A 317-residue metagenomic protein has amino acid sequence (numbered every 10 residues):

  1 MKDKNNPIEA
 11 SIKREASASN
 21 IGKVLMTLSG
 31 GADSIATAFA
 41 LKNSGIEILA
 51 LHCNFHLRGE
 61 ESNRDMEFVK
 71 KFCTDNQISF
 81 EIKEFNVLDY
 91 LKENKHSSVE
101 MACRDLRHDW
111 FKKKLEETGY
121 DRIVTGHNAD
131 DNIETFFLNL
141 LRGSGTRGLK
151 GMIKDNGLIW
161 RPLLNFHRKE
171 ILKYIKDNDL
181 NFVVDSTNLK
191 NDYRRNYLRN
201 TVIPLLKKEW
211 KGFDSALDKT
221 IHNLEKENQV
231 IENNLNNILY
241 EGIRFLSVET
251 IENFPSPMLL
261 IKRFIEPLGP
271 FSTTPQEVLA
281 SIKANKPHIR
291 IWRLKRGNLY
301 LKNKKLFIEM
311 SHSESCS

Functional and structural regions predicted by a protein language model:
M1-N200: Core alpha/beta nucleotide-donor-binding catalytic domains of modification enzymes
K2-A32, L49-C53, F85, L106 (+3 more regions): AMP-forming adenylation/ATP pyrophosphatase catalytic core
A40-S44, L205-K208, F264-P267: Active-site catalytic microenvironments for nucleophilic, acid-base chemistry
G143, N178, L205-E209, E227: Change "in soluble alpha/beta enzymes" to "in soluble alpha/beta proteins
T146, K211, S215, V230-N233: Charged, solvent-exposed alpha-helical segments that act as regulatory interaction surfaces
N188-R195, D214-E225: Internal, active-site/partner-interface "lid" segment
N191, L206, F213, E249-F254: Generic alpha-helical structural element
R199-L217: Conserved anion/nucleotide-ligand pocket segment
